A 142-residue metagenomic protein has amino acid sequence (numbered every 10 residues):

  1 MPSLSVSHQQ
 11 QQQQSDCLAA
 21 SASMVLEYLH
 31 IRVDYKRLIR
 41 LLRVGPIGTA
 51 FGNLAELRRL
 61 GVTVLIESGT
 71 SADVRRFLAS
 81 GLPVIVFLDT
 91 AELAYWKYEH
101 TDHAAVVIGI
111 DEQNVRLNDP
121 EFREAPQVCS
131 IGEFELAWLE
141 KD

Functional and structural regions predicted by a protein language model:
M1-S15, R32-V33: Flexible propeptides and autoinhibitory/regulatory segments associated with cysteine proteases
P2-L4, L26-L29, Y35-D142: Conserved active-site-adjacent core of cysteine acyl-enzyme catalytic domains
Q10, Q14-L18, P46, E67: Solvent-exposed, acidic/flexible segments
